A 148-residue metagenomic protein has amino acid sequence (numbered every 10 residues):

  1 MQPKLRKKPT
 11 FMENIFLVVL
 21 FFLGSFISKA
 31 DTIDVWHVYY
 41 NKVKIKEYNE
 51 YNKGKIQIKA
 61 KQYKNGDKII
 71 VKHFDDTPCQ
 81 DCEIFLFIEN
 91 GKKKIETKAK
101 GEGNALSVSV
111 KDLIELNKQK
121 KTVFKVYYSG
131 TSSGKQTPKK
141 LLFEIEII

Functional and structural regions predicted by a protein language model:
M1-I33: Bacterial Sec-dependent N-terminal signal peptides
K29-I148: Terminal leader/tail segments of proteins
